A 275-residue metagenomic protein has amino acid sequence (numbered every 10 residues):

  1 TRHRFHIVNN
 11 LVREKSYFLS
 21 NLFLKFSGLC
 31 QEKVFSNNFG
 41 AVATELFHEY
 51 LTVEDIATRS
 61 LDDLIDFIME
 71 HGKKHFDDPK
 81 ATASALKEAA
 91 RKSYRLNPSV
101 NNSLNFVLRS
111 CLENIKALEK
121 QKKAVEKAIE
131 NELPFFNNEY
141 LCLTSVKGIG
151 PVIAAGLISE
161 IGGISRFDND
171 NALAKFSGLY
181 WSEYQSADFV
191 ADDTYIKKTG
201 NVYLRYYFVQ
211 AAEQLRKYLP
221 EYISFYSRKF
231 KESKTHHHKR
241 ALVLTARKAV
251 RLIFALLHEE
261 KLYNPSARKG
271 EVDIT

Functional and structural regions predicted by a protein language model:
T1-T275: A detector of single, family-specific signature residues that are central to catalytic or substrate-handling motifs
